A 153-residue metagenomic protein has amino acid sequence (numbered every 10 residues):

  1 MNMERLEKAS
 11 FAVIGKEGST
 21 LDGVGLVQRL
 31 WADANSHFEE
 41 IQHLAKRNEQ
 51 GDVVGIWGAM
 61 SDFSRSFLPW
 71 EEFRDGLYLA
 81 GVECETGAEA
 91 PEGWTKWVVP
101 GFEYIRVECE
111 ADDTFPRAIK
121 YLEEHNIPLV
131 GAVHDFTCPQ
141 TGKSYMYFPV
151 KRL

Functional and structural regions predicted by a protein language model:
M1-L153: A solvent-exposed interaction/effector surface
